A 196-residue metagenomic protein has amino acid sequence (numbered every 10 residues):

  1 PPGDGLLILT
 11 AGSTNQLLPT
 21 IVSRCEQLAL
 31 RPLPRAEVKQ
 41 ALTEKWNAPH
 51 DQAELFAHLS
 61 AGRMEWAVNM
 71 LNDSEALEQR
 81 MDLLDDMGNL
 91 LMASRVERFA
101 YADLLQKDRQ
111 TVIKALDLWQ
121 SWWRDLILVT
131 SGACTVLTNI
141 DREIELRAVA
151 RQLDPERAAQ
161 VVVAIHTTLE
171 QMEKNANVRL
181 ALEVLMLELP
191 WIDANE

Functional and structural regions predicted by a protein language model:
G3-L6, G12-L118, W122-E196: Charged, glycine-rich active-site and insertion segments that engage polyanionic ligands
